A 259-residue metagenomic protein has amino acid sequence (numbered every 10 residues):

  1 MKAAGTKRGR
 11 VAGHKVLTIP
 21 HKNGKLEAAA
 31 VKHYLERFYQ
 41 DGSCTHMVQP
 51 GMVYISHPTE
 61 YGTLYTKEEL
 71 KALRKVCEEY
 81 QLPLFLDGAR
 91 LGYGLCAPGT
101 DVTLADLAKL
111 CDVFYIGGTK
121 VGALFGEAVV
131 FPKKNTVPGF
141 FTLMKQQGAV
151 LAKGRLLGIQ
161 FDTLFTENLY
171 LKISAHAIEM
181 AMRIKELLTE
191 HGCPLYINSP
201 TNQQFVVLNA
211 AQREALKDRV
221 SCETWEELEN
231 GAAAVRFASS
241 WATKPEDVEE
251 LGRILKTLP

Functional and structural regions predicted by a protein language model:
M1-H14: Substrate-binding/gating loop at the entrance of the active-site cleft, primarily in PLP-dependent aminotransferase-like
V11-G51, I55-P58, Y65-A72: PLP-dependent aminotransferase-class I/II
V16, L84-L86, L195, C222: Hydrophobic beta-strand scaffold residues
Q49-G51, S56, L64, A97 (+1 more regions): Active-site C-terminal subdomain of aminotransferase-like
M52, P83-F85, V113, A234-R236: Structural preference for beta-strand elements that scaffold enzyme active sites
T59, R90-G92, K120, W241-T243: Active-site-proximal loop/turn and secondary-structure-junction residues that shape catalytic pockets, frequently
Y65-A97: Catalytic PLP-binding core of fold-type I/II PLP enzymes
M182-T257: Conserved C-terminal alpha-helix-loop-beta "cap" of PLP-dependent enzymes that closes/shapes the active-site mouth
